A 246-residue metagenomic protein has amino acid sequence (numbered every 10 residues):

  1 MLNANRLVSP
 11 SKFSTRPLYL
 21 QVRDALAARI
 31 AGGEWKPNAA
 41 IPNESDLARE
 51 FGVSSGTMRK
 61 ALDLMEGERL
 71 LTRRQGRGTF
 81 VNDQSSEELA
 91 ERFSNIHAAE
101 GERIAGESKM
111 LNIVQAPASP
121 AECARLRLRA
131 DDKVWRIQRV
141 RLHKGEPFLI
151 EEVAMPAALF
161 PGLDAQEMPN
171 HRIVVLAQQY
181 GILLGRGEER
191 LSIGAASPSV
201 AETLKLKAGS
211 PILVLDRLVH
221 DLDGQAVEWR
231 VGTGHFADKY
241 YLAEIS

Functional and structural regions predicted by a protein language model:
M1-V53: Extreme N-terminal segment that seeds HTH/winged-HTH DNA-binding domains in transcriptional regulators
A4, D83-S246: All-alpha effector-binding/dimerization core of bacterial HTH-type transcriptional repressors
A25, E66-G67: N-terminal leader/targeting segments and the immediate start of mature chains
E34-N38, G67-G76, N82: Beta-hairpin "wing" of winged helix-turn-helix
P42-N43, G78, R190: Residue-level "edge-of-site" marker
T57: Residues in the helix-turn-helix
L62-D63: Short, hydrophobic-biased segments on the C-terminal half of alpha helices that form "recognition helices"
